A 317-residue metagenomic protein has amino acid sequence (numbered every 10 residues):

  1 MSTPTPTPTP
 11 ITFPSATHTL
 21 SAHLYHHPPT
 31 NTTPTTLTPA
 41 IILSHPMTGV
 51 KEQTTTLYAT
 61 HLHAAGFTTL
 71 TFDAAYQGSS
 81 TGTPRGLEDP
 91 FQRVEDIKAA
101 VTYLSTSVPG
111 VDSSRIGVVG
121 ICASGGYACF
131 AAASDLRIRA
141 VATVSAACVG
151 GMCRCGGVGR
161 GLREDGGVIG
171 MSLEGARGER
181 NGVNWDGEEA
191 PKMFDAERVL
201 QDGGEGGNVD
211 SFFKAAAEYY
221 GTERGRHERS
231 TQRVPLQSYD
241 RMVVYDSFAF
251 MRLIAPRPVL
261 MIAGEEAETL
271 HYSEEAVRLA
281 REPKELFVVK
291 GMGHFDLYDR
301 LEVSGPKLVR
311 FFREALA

Functional and structural regions predicted by a protein language model:
M1-T36: N-terminal cap/lid segment of alpha/beta-hydrolase-fold proteins
M47-T60, A74: The serine-hydrolase catalytic nucleophile loop
T54, L87-P109: Alpha/beta-hydrolase active-site loop
H61-T81: Conserved alpha/beta-hydrolase
P109-C122: Alpha/beta-hydrolase fold nucleophile elbow
C129-E218: Alpha/beta-hydrolase-fold enzymes
M261-A263: Short beta-strand/loop motif that positions the catalytic acidic residue of the alpha/beta-hydrolase fold
M292-E302: Catalytic histidine-centered segment of alpha/beta-hydrolase-like enzymes
